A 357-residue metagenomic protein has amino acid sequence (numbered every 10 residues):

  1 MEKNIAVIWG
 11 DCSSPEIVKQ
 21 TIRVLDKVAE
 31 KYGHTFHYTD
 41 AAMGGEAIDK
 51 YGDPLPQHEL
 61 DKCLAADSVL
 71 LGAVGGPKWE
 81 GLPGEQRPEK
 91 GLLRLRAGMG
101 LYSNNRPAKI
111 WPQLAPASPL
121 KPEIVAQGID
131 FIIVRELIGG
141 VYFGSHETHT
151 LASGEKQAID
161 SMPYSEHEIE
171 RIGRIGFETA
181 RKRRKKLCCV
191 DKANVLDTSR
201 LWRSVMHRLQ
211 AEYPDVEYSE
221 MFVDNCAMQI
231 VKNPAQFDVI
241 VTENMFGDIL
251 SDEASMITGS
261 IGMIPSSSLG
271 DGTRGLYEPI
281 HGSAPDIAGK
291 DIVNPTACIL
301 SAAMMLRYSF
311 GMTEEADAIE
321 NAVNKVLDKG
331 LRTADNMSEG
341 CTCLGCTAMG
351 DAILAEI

Functional and structural regions predicted by a protein language model:
M1-I5: Extreme N-terminal starter segment of soluble prokaryotic enzymes
A6-R23, V28-A29, S153-D224, Q236: Glycine-rich phosphate/diphosphate-binding loop of Rossmann-like nucleotide-binding domains
D11-S14, D67, V134, G176 (+4 more regions): Buried hydrophobic positions in well-ordered alpha/beta secondary-structure cores of metabolic enzymes
D26-H34, A65-S68, A97-N104, I110 (+10 more regions): Generic secondary-structure signature for well-ordered alpha-helical cores
G33-Q57, M228-I230: N-terminal beta-loop-helix "entrance" segment that forms/cooperates in small-molecule cofactor or anionic ligand
G45-I48, V231-L331: Glycine-rich phosphate/nucleotide-binding loop
D49-I159, M245-G247: N-terminal glycine-rich phosphate/adenylate-binding segment common to multiple enzyme folds
I138-G139, F143-R183, L187-C188, A193-V195 (+2 more regions): Glycine-rich phosphate/pyrophosphate-binding loop and the adjoining helix
